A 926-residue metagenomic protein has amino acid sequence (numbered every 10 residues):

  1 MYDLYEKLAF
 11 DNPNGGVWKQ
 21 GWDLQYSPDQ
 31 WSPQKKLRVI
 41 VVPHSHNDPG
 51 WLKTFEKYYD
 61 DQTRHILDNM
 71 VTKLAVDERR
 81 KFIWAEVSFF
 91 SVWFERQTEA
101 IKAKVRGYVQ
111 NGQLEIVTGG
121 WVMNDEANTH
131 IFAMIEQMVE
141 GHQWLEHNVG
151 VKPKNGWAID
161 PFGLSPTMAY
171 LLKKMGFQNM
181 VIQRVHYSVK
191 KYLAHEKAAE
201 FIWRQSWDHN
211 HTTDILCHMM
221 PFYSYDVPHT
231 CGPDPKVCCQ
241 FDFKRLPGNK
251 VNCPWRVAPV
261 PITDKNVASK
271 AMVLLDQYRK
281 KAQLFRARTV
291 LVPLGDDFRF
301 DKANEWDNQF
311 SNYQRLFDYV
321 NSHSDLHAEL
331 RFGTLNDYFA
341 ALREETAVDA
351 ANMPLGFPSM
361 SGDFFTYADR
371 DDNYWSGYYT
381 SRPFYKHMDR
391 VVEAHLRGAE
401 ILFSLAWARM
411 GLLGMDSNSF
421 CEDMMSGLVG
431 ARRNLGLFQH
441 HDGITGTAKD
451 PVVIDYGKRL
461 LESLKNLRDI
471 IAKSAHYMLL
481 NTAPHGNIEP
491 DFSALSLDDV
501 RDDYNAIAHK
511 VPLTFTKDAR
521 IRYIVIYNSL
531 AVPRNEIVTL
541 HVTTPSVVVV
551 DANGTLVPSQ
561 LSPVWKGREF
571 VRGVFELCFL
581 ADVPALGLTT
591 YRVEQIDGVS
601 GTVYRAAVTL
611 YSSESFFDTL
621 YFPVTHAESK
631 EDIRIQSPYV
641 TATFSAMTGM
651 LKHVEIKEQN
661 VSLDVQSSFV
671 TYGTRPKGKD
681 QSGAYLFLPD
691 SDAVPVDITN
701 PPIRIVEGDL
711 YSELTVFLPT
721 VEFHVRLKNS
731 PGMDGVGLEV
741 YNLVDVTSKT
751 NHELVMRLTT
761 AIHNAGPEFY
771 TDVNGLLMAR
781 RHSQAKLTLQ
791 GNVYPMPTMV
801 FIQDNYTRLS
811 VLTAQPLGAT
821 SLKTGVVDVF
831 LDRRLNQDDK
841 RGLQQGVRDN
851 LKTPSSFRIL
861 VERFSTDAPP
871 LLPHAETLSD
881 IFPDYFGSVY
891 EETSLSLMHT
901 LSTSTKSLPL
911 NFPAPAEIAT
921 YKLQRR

Functional and structural regions predicted by a protein language model:
M1-E136, L145, P233-F241, V251 (+5 more regions): N-terminal catalytic cores of secreted or lumenal carbohydrate-active enzymes
M1-P33, L74, N308-L330, N336-R926: Terminal accessory/anchoring regions of large secretory-pathway or extracellular enzymes
G16, S45-Q62, A85-E95, T118-I135 (+7 more regions): The substrate-binding groove and active-site-proximal loops of carbohydrate-active enzymes, especially glycoside
W22-P28, I66-N69, R96-V109, Q137-E140 (+2 more regions): Alpha-helical scaffolding within the catalytic cores of extracellular/periplasmic polymer-degrading hydrolases
K35-R38, D77-F82, N111-E115, V149-K154 (+4 more regions): Loop/turn elements at helix/coil->beta-strand transitions in domains of secreted/extracellular proteins
H44, G141, L172, P293 (+2 more regions): Conserved, mostly hydrophobic/aromatic
E146-V189, A199, Y639, A761-N764 (+2 more regions): Zinc-dependent metallopeptidase catalytic helix centered on the HExxH motif and its immediate flanking segment
K173-V292, D296-F298, L316-D337, R343-E344: Active-site-adjacent pocket scaffolds in enzyme catalytic domains
